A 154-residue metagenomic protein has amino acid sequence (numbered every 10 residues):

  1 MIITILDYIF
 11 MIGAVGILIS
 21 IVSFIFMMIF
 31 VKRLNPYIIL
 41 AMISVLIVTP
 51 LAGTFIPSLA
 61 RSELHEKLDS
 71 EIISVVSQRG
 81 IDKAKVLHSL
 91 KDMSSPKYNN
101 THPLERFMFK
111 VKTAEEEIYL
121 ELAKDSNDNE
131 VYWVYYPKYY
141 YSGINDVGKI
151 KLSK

Functional and structural regions predicted by a protein language model:
M1-F30: Membrane-embedded alpha-helical segments of integral membrane proteins
F26-R33, L59-E63: Juxtamembrane transmembrane-helix termini
N35-S58: Internal/C-terminal transmembrane anchor helices
P57-Q78: Alpha-helical transmembrane signal-anchor/signal-peptide segments
I72-Y98: Short extracytoplasmic
G80-I81, V86-L87, L104-F107, Y136-I144: Solvent-exposed, non-transmembrane regions of integral membrane proteins
K97-K124: Short, structured surface segments that line ligand/substrate-binding pockets
Y119-K154: Non-cytosolic head/periplasmic domains of membrane-anchored proteins
